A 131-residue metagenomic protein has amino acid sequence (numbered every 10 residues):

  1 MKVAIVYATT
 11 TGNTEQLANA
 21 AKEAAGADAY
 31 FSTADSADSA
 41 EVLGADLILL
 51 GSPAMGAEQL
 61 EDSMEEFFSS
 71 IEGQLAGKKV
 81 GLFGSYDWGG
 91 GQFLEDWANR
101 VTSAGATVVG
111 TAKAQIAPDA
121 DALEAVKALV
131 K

Functional and structural regions predicted by a protein language model:
M1-A4: Extreme N-terminal starter segment of soluble prokaryotic enzymes
V6-A8, F83: Short hydrophobic segments within beta-strands
N13-Q16, A20-A34, G44-K131: FMN-binding flavodoxin-like domain, especially the glycine-rich phosphate-binding loop
D38-S39: Acidic, amphipathic alpha-helical patches
